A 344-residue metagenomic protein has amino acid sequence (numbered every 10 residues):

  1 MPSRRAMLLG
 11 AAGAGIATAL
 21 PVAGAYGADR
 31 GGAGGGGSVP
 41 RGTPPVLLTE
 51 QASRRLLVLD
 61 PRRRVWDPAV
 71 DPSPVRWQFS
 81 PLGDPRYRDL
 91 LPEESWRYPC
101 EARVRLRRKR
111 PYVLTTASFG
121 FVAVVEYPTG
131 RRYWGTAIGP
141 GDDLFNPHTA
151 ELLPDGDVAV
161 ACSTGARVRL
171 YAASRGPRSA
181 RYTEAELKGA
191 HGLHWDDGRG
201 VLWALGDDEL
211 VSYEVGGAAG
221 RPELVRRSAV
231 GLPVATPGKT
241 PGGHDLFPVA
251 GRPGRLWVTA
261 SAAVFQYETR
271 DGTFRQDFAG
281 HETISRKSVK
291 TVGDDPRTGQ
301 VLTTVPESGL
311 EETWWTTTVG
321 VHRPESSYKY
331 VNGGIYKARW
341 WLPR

Functional and structural regions predicted by a protein language model:
A6-G27: N-terminal export signals
P44, R110-P111, D155-G156, G198-G200 (+1 more regions): Short coil/turn segments that connect the beta-strands within blades of beta-propeller domains
L48-A52, D60, V113-S118, A159-T164 (+3 more regions): Conserved beta-strand positions in repeat-built beta-propeller and related beta-rich domains
R54-D84, F121-Y127: Beta-propeller domains
P61-W66, S174-R175, E214-P222, T269-F274: Short loop/turn segments immediately following beta-strands, especially the blade-tip and inter-blade linker loops
V70-E94, A137-G141, R226-T240, E282-I284 (+2 more regions): Surface-exposed loop and turn segments in beta-propeller and other repeat-based domains that flank or scaffold
W96-V104, L144-T149, G189-G192, K239-P248 (+2 more regions): Repeated scaffold domains used in trafficking and secretory/extracellular systems, primarily beta-propellers
R105, L153, D196-G198, V249-G251: Structural WD40 beta-propeller signal
